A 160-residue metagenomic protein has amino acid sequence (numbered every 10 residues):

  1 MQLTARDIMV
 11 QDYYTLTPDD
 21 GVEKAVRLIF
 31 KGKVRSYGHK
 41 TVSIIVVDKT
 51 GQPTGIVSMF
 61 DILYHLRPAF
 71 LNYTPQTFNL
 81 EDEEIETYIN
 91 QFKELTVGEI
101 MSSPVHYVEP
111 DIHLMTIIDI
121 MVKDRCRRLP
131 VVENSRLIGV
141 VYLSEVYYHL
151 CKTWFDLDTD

Functional and structural regions predicted by a protein language model:
V10, I45, Q52-P68, P130 (+1 more regions): Short beta->alpha transition motifs characteristic of CBS
L16-T41, V47, L66, I89 (+4 more regions): The conserved cystathionine-beta-synthase
F30-E83: Acidic (E/D-rich), amphipathic helical modules within compact regulatory domains
P75-Y88, S102-T116, V132-D160: Cytosolic regulatory modules rich in charged/polar residues
